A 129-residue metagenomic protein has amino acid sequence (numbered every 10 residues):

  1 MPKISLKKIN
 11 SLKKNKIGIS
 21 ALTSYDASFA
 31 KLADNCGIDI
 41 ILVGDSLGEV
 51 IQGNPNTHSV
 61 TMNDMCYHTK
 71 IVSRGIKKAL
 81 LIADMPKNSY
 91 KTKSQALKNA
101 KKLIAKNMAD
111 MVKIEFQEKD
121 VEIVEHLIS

Functional and structural regions predicted by a protein language model:
M1-T23: N-terminal amphipathic alpha-helix/helix-capping segment at the start of soluble metabolic enzymes
K3-K7, P55-D84, A105-K106, I123-S129: Alpha-helix-loop-beta-strand connector modules within alpha/beta enzyme cores
N10, D34, C66-S73, L97 (+1 more regions): Predominant activation on well-ordered alpha-helical scaffold segments within soluble catalytic domains
K16-S20, G37-D39, I76-L81, M108-D110 (+1 more regions): Short, well-ordered coil/turn segments that N-cap beta-strands
A21-Y25, N107-E118: Catalytic beta/alpha-barrel core
S24-N35, T92-K102: Short, acidic/polar
F29-A30, I40-C66, M85-Y90, I114-L127: Glycine-rich, proline-tolerant flexible connector loops at the mouths of alpha/beta enzymes
